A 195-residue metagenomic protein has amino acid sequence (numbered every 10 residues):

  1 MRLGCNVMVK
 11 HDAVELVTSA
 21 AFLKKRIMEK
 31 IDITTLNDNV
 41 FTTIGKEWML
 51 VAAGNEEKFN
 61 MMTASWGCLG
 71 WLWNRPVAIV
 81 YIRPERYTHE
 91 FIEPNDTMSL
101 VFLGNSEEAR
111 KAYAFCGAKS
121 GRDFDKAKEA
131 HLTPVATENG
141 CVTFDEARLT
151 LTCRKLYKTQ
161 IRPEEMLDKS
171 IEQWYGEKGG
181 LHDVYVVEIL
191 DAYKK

Functional and structural regions predicted by a protein language model:
M1-I27: Signature of N-terminal electron-transfer/Fe-S-associated modules in redox systems
I27-A64, C68-K195: Active-site-proximal mixed secondary-structure blocks
